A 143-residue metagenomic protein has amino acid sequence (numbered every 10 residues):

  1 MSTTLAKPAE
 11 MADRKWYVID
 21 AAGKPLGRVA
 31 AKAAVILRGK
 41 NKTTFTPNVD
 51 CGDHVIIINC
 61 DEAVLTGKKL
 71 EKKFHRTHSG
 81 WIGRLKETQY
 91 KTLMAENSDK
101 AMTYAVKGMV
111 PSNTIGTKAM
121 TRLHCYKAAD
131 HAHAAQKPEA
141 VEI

Functional and structural regions predicted by a protein language model:
M1-Y104, T114, A132-I143: Ribosome large-subunit tunnel/peptidyl-transferase-proximal elements
T103, V110-A132: C-terminal structural segments of small proteins and small subunits
